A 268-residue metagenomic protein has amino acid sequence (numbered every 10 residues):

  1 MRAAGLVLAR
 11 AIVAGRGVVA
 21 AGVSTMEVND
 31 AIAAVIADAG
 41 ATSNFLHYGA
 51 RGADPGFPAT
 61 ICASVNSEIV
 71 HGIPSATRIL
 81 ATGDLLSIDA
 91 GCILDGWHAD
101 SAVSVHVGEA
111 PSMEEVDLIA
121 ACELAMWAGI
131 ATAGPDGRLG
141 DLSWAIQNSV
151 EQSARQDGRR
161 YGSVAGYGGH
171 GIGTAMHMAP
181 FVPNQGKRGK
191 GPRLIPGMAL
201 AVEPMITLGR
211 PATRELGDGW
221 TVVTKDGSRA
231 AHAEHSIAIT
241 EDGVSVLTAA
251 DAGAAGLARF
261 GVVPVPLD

Functional and structural regions predicted by a protein language model:
R2-D268: Active-site neighborhoods and metal-handling regions in enzymes and metal-associated proteins
